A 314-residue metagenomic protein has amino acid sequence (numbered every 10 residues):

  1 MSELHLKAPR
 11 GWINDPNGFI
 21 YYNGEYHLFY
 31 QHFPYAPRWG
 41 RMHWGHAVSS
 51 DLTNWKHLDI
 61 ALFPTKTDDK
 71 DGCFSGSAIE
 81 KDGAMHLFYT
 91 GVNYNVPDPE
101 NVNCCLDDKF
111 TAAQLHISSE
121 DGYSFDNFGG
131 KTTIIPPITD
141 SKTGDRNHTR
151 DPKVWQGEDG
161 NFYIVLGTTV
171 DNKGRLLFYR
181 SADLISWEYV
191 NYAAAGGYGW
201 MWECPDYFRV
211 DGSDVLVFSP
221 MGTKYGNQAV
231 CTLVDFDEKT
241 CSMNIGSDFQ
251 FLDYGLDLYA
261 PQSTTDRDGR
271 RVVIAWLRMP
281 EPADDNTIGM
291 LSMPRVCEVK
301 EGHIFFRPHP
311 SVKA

Functional and structural regions predicted by a protein language model:
M1-D151, Q156-W202, R209-G255, I274-A314: Beta-rich carbohydrate-recognition and catalytic domains
Q262: Structured, non-membrane catalytic/scaffold regions adjacent to prosthetic-group chemistry
T265-D268: Structural secondary-structure packing elements that flank or coincide with functional cores
R271: Short, mixed charged/polar active-site loops that provide acid/base catalysis or chelate metal/phosphate cofactors
